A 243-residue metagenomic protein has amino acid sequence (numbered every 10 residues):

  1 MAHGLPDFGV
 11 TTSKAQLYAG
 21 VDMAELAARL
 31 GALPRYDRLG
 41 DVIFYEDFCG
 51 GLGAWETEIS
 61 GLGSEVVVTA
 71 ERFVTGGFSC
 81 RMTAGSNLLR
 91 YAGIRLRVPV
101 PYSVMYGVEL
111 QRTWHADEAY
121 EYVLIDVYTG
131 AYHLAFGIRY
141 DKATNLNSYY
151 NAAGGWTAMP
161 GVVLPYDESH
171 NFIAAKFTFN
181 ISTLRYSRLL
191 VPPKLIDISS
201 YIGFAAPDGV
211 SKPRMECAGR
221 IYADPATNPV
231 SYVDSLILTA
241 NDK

Functional and structural regions predicted by a protein language model:
A2-S60: Extracellular carbohydrate-recognition regions
F48, S231-L238: Extracellular beta-strand elements of beta-rich domains used for carbohydrate recognition/degradation or cell-matrix
L52-L88: Extracellular glycan-recognition surfaces and repeat-rich motifs
G77-N147: Secretory/extracellular carbohydrate-interaction modules and structurally similar beta-sandwich "look-alikes"
R95-Y106, V163-N171, P229: Extracellular/lumenal carbohydrate-interaction signature centered on repeated Trp-anchored short motifs
Y150-A174: Short, aromatic/His-centered strand-loop micro-motif at the edge of beta-sheets
S169-S187: Localized edge beta-strand/strand-to-loop motifs within extracellular or lumenal beta-rich domains
I198-D234: Flexible glycan-contacting loops in extracellular carbohydrate-active proteins
